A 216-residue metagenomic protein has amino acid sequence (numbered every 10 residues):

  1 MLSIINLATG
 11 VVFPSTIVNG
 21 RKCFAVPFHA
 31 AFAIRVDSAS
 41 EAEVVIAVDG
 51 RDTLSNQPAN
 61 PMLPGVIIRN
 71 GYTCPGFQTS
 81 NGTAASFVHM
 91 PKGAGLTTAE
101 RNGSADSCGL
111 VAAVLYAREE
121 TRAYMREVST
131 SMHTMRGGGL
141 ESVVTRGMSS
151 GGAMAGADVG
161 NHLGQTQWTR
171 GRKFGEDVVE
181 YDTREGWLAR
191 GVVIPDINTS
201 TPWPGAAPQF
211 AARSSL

Functional and structural regions predicted by a protein language model:
M1-L216: Intrinsically disordered, low-complexity segments enriched in small/polar residues
